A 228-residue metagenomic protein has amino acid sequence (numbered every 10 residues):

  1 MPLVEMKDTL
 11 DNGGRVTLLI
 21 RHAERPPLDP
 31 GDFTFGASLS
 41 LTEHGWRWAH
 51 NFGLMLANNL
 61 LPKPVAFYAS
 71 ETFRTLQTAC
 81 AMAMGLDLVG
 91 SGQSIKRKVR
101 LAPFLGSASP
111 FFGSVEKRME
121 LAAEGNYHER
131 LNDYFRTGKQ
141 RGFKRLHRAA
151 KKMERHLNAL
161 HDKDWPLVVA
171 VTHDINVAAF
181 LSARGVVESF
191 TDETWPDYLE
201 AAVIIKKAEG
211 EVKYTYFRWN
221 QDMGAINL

Functional and structural regions predicted by a protein language model:
M1-L101, G138-H147, S189-A208, F217 (+2 more regions): Active-site-proximal alpha-helix that buttresses catalytic centers in soluble enzyme cores
L10, A150-Y214: Active-site-adjacent alpha-helix immediately C-terminal to a catalytic or transition-state-stabilizing loop
R25, R74, G106, V177-A178: Active-site micro-motifs of SAM-dependent methyltransferase domains
D29-F33, C80, P110-V115, S182-A183: Short aromatic-enriched loop/helix-cap "lid" or pocket-rim segments at secondary-structure transitions that line
K96-Q140: Low-complexity, serine/threonine/proline-enriched polar segments
A122, T215-N220: C-terminal accessory extensions appended to soluble enzyme cores
R130-L157: Internal catalytic-core helix/loop-beta-alpha segment that presents or stabilizes conserved functional determinants
